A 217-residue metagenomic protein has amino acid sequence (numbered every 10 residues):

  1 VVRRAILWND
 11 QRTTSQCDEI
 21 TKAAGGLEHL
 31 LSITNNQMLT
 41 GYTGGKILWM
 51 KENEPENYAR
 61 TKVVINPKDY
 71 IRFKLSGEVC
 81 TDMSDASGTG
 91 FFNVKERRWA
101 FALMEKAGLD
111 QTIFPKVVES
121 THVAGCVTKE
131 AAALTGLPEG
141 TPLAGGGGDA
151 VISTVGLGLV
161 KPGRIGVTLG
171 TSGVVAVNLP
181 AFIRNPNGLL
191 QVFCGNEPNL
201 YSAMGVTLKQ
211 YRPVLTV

Functional and structural regions predicted by a protein language model:
V1-L7: Extracytoplasmic "Venus flytrap"/periplasmic binding protein-like
R3, A86-G90: Glycine-rich phosphate-binding loop of ATP-grasp-fold ATP-dependent ligases
D10: Carbohydrate-associated surface elements
T14, T21-C80, G90-F101, E105-G108 (+2 more regions): Active-site core segments that coordinate phosphate-bearing ligands/cofactors across diverse enzyme families
T81-D85: N-terminal entrance/gating region of PLP-dependent enzymes' catalytic architecture
P115-V123: Short linear loop/turn motifs
